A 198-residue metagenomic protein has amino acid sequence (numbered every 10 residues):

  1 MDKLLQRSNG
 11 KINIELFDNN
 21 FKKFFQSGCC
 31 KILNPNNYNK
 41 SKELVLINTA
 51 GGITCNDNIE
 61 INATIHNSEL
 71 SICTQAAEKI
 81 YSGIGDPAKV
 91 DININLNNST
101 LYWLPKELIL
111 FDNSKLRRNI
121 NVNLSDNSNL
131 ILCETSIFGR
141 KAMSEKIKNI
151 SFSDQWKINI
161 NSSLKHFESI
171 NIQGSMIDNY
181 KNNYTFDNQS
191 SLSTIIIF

Functional and structural regions predicted by a protein language model:
D2-F198: Conserved beta-strand/loop scaffold segments within soluble protein domains that form the structured core and edges
